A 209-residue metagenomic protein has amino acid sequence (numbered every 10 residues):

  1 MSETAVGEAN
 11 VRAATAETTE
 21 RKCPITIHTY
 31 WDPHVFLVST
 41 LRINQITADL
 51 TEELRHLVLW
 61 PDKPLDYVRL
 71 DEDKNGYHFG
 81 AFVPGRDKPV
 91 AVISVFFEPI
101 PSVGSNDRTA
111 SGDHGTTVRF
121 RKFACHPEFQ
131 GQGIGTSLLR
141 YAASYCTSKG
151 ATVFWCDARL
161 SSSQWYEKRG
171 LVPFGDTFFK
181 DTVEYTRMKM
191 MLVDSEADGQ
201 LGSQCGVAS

Functional and structural regions predicted by a protein language model:
T4-V90, F97, G199-A208: Short amphipathic alpha-helix that is part of the acyltransferase structural core
P64-Y67, G76-G80, V92, T117 (+3 more regions): Short hydrophobic/aromatic beta-strand element in the GNAT-like acyltransferase core that lines or flanks the acyl-donor
L65-V68, R108-A110, F174-G175: Short, P/G- and charge-enriched loop/turn segments at secondary-structure junctions
G80, D87-E98, V103-A110, R119-A124: Conserved beta-strand in the GNAT
C125, G131-S144: Conserved acetyl-CoA-binding loop-helix of GNAT-fold acetyltransferases
L138, S162-W165: Conserved short alpha-helix immediately C-terminal to the canonical SAM/SAH-binding motif I of Rossmann-like
L139, C146-R159: Conserved GNAT acetyl-CoA-binding A-motif
W155-D157, E167, V172-M190: Conserved catalytic-core motifs of GNAT/GCN5-like acyltransferases
